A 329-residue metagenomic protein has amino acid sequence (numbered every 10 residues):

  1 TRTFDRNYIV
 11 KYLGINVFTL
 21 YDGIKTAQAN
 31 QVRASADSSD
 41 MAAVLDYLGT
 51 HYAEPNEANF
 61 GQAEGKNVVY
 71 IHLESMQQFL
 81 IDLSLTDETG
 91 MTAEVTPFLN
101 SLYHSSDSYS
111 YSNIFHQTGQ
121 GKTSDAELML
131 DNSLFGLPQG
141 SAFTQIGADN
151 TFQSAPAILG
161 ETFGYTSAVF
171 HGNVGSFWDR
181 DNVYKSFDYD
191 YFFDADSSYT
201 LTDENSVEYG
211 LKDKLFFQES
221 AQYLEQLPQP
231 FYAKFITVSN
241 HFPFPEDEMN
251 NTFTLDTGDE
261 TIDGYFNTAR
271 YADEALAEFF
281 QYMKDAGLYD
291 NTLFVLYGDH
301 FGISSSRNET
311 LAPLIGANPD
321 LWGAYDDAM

Functional and structural regions predicted by a protein language model:
T1-K25: Transmembrane and membrane-interface helices of multi-pass, inner-membrane envelope-modifying transferases
D5, K11-G14, D40, N182 (+1 more regions): Short linear sequence motifs
Y21-D46: Membrane-anchoring hydrophobic helices of lipid-metabolizing enzymes
A42-M329: Solvent-exposed soluble domains appended to multi-pass membrane proteins
